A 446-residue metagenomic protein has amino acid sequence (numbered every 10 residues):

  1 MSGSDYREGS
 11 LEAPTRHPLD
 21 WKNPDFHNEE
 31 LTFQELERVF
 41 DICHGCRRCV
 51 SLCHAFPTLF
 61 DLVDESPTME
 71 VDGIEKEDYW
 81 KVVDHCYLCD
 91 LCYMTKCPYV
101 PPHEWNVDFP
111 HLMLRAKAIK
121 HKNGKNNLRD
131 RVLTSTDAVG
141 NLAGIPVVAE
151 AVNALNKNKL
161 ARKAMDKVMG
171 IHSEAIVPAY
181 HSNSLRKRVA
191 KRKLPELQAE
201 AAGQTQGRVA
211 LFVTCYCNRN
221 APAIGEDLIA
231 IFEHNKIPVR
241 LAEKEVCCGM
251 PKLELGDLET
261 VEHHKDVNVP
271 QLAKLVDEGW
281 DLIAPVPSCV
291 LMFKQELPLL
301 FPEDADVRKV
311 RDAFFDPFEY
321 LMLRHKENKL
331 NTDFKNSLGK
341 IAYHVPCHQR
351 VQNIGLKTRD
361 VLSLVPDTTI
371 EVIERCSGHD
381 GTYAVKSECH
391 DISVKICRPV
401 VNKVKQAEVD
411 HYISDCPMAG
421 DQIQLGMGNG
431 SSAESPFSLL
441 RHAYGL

Functional and structural regions predicted by a protein language model:
G3-P14, V50-A55, S184-A201: Conserved oxyanion/phosphate-binding beta-strand-loop segments in alpha/beta enzyme cores
R7-F26, S51-Y87, Y99-R129, G430-L440: Non-heme iron-sulfur electron-transfer modules
H17-D20, E29, L62-V63, G73 (+3 more regions): A short alpha-helix capping/helix-coil boundary motif
W21-E30, D64, L91, G203-Q206 (+1 more regions): Active-site-adjacent bridging/hinge elements
H27-D41, V71-C86, E233-N235, L362-L364: Short, intrinsically disordered, charge-biased short linear motifs at domain edges
L36-F56, D78-E104, A116, V139-P146 (+3 more regions): Cysteine-centered iron-sulfur cluster-binding motifs in ferredoxin-type domains/subunits of redox enzymes
L52, L62, T95-K96, L241 (+2 more regions): A generic structural-conservation signal
V107-L446: Iron-sulfur cluster-binding electron-transfer modules in prokaryotic oxidoreductases
